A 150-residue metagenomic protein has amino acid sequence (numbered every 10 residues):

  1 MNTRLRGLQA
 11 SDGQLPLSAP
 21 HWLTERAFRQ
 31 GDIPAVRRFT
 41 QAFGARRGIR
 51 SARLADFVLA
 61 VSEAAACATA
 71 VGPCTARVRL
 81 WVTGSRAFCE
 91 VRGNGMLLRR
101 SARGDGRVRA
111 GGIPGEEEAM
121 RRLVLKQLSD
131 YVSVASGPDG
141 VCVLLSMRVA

Functional and structural regions predicted by a protein language model:
M1-R26, T69-A150: Conserved beta-strand-loop-beta-strand hairpin that lines the nucleotide-binding pocket of ATP/GTP-utilizing enzymes
M1-V58: Bergerat-fold GHKL ATPase/HATPase_c domain
R37, V61-S62, E118: Generic non-transmembrane alpha-helix signal with a bias for helix starts/N-cap capping motifs
T40, A65, R122: Generic structural marker for isolated residues within well-ordered, non-membrane alpha-helices of soluble domains
G44, A60, A65, A87-C89: Small side chains
S51-A76: Conserved ATP-binding N-box helix of the HATPase_c
